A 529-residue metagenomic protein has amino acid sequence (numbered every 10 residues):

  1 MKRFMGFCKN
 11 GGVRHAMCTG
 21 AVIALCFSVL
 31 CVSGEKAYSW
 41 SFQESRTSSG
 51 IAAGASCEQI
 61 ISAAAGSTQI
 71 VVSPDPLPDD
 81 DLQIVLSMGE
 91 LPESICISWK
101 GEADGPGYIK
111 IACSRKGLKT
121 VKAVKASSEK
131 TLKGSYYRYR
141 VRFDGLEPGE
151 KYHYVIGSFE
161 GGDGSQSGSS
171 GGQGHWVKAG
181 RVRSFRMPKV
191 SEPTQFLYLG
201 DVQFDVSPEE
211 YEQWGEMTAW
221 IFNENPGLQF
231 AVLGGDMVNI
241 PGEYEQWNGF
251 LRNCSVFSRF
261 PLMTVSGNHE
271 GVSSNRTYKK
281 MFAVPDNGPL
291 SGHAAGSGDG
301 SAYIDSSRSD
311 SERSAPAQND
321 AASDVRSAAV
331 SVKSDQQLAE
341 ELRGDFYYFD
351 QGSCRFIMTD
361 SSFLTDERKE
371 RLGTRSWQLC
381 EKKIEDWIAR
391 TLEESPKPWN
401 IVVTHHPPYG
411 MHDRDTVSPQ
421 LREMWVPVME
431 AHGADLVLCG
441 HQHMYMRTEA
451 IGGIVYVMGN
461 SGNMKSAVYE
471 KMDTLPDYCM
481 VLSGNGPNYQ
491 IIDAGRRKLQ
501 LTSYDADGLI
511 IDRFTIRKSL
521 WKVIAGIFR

Functional and structural regions predicted by a protein language model:
M1-N10: N-terminal secretory signal peptides that target proteins for export/translocation
N10-C26: Sec-dependent N-terminal signal peptides
C18, V22, L30-F204, P208 (+7 more regions): Acidic, histidine-bearing metal-coordination/catalytic regions of metal-dependent phosphoesterases
R142, K151-G164, G168-S184, Q246-P396 (+5 more regions): Extended active-site neighborhood of metal-dependent phosphoesterases/phosphodiesterases
S191-Q203, I384-Q420, I511, R517: Mobile, glycine- and charge-enriched loop segments and immediately flanking short secondary-structure elements within
P193-V265, E270-G271: Conserved, compact domain cores that house catalytic/ligand-binding motifs in diverse enzymes and effector modules
Y198-G200, F230-D236, I240, L262-N268 (+3 more regions): Active-site neighborhood of phospho(di)ester-bond hydrolases with catalytic His/Asp-centered motifs
V202-P208, G234-Y244, S362, R368-E381 (+1 more regions): The substrate-binding groove and active-site-proximal loops of carbohydrate-active enzymes, especially glycoside
